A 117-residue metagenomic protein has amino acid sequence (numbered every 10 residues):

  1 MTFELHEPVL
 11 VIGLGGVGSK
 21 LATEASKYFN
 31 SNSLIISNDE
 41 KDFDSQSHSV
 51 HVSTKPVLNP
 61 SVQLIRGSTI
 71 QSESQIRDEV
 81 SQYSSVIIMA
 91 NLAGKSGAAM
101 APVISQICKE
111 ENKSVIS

Functional and structural regions predicted by a protein language model:
M1-S117: Tubulin/FtsZ superfamily GTPase core signature
